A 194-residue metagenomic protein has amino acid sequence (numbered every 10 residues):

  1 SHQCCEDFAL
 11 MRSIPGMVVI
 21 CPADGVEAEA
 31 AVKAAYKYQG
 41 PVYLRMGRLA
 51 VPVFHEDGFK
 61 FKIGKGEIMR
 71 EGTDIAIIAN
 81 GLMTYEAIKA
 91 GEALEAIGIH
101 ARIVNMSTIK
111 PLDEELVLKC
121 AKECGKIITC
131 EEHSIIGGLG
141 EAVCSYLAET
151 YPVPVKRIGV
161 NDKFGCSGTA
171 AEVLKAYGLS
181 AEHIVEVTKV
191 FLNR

Functional and structural regions predicted by a protein language model:
S1-K37, L192: Conserved thiamine diphosphate
A35-P41, V143: Glycine- and acidic-residue-enriched helix-capping/beta->alpha junction motif
R45-R194: Thiamine diphosphate
